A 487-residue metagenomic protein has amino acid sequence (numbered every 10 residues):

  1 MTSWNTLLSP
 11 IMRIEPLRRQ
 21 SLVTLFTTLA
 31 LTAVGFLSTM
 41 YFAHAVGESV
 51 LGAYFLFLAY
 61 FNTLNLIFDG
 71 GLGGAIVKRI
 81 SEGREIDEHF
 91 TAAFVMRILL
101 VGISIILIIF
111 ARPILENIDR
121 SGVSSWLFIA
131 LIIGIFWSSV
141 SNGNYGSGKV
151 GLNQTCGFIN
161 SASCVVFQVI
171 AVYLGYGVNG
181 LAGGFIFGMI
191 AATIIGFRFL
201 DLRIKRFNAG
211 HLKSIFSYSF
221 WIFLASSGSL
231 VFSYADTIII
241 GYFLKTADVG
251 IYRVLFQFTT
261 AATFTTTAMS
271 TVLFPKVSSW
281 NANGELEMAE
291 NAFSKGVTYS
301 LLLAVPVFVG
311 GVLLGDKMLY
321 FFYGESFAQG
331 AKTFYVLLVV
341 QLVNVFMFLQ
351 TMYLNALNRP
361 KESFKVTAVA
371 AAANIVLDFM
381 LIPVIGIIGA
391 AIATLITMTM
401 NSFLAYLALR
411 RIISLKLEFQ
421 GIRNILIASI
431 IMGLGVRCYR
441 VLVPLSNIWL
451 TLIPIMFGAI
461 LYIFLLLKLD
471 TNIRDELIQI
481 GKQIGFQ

Functional and structural regions predicted by a protein language model:
T2-P10, R437-Q487: Membrane-proximal transmembrane or re-entrant/amphipathic helices at the cytosolic face
W4, R13-G73, V101-I109, A130 (+4 more regions): Signature of the first transmembrane helix
W4-R13, G175-F185, I194-S233, K276 (+2 more regions): Interhelical loop/hinge segments that connect adjacent transmembrane helices in multipass membrane
Q20, T24-L31, F57-E116, S121-S125 (+1 more regions): Membrane-water interface segments that mark the loop-to-transmembrane alpha-helix transition
F36-V50, L230-A262, S279-W280, D316-S326 (+2 more regions): Helix-terminus/linker motif at the lipid-water interface of multi-pass membrane proteins
T63, I67, I98, G102-I106 (+8 more regions): Alpha-helical transmembrane segments of multi-pass membrane proteins
R79-F94, I251-R359, S363: Specific pore-lining/lateral-gate transmembrane helices of multi-pass inner-membrane transport and insertion machines
S124, C156-L202, Y218, F256-T259 (+4 more regions): Hydrophobic alpha-helical transmembrane segments
